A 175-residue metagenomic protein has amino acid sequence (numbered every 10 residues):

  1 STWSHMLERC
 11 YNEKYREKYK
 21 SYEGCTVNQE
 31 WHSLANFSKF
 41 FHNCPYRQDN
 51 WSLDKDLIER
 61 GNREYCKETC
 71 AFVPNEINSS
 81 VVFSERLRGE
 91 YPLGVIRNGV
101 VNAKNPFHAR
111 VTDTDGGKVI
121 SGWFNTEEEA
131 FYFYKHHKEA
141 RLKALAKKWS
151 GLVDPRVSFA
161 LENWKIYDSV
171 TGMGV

Functional and structural regions predicted by a protein language model:
T2-N12, E17-P106, R110: Short, cationic Gly/His-enriched loop motifs
R9, F40, H137-A140, A144: Structured segments of extracytoplasmic/periplasmic soluble domains in secreted or envelope-associated proteins
C25-N28, G117-E128: A short, exposed loop/beta-hairpin motif centered on an aromatic-Gly-Thr core
F37, V95, A109, F124-K138: An aromatic-rich alpha-helical recognition segment common to small helix-rich domains
I77, E85-L87, R141-V175: Extended, polar beta-sheet/loop recognition surfaces of beta-rich domains that mediate binding to diverse ligands
F107-S121: The conserved catalytic core of RNA pseudouridine synthases
